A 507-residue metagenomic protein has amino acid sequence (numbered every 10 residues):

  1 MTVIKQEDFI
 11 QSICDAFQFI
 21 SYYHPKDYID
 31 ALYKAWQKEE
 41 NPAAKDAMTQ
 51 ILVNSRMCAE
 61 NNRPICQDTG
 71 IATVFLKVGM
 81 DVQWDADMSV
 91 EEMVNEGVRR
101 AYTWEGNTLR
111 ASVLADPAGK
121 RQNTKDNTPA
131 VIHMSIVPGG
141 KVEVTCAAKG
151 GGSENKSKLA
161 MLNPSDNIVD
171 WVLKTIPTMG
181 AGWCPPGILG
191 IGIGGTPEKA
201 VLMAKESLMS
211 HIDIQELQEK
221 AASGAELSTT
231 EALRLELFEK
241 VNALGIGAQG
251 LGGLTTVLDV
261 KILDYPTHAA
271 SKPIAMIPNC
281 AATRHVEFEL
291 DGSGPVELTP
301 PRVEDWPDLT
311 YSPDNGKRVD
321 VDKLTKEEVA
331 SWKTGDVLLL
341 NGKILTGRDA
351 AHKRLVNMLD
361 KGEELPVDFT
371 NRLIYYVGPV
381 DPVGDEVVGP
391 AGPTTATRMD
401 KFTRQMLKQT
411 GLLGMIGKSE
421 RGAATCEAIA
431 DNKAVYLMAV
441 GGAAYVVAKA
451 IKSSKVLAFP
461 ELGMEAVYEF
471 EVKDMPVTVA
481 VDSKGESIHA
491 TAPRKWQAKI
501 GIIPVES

Functional and structural regions predicted by a protein language model:
M1-S312, M406-K408: Non-transmembrane, aqueous-exposed alpha-helical and coiled segments at domain scale
L162, A204-L208, A275-N279, G292-G294 (+5 more regions): Short, solvent-exposed amphipathic alpha-helical segments in soluble enzyme and RNA/protein-processing domains
L208, I212-G252, T346-M475: Feature captures the catalytic cores and cofactor-binding loops of soluble hydro-lyases/lyases that act on carboxylate
G252-V260, T267-H268, A281, V303 (+1 more regions): C-terminal binding/interaction regions
D314-L324: Short, structured beta-strand/loop micro-motifs enriched in basic residues and often containing a Trp
E327-A330, V367: Residue "hotspots" at secondary-structure boundaries inside conserved domains
V329-W332, L338: Short, well-ordered loop/turn sites that connect or cap secondary structure elements
V337, K343-G347, S483: Short, charged beta-turn/beta-strand-edge "cap" motif at the junction between a beta-strand and an adjacent loop
